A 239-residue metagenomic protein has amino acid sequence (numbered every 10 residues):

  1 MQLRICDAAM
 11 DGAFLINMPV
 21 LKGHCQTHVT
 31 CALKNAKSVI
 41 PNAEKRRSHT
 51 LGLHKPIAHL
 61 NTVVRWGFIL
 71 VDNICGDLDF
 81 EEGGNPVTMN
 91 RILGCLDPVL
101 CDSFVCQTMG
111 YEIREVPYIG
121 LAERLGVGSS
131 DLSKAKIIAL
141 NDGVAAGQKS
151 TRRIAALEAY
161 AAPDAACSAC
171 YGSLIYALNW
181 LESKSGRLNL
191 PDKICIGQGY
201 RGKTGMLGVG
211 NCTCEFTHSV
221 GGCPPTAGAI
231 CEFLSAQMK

Functional and structural regions predicted by a protein language model:
M1-K239: Extended, low-polarity segments enriched in aliphatic/aromatic residues
